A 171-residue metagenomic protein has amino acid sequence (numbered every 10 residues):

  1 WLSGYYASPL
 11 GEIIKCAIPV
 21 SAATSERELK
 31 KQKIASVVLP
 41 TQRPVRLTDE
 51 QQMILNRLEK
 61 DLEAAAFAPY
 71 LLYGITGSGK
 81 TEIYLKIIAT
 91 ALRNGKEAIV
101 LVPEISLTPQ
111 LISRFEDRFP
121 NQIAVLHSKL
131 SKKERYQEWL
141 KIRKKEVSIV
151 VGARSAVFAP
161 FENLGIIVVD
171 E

Functional and structural regions predicted by a protein language model:
W1-E171: Accessory, non-ATPase domains that flank or precede helicase/AAA+ motor cores in DNA-metabolism machines
